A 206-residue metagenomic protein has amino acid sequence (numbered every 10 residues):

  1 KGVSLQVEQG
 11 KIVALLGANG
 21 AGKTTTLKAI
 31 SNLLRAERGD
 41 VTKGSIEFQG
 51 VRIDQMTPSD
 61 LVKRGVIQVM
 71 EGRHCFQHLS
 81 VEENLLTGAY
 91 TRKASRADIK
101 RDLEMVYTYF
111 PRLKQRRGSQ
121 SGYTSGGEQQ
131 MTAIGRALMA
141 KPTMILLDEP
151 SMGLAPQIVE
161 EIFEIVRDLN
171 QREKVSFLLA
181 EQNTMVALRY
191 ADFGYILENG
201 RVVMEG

Functional and structural regions predicted by a protein language model:
V13, L34-E37, M56, V81-D98 (+3 more regions): ABC-type ATPase nucleotide-binding domains, specifically the catalytic core motifs of the NBD
L16-A18: The feature captures the beta-strand-to-loop junction immediately N-terminal to the Walker
V41-V51, D98-L103, G206: Conserved ABC transporter NBD signature motif
L79, T124, A137-L138: ABC ATPase signature
Q120-T124, E128: Conserved ABC ATPase signature
M139-T143: A short, proline-enriched helix->beta-strand linker immediately N-terminal to the Walker B motif in ABC-type P-loop
I145-E149: Catalytic Walker B motif of ABC-type/P-loop ATPase nucleotide-binding domains
E160-K174: Helical segment within the ABC ATPase nucleotide-binding domain
